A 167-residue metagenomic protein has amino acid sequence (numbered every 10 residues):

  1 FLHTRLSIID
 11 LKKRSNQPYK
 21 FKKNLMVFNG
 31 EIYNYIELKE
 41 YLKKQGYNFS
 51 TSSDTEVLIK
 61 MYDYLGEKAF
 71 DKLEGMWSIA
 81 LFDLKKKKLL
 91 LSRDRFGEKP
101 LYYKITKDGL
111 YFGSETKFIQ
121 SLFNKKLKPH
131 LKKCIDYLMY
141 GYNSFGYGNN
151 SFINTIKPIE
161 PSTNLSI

Functional and structural regions predicted by a protein language model:
F1-I167: Cysteine-centered catalytic environments shared across enzyme families
